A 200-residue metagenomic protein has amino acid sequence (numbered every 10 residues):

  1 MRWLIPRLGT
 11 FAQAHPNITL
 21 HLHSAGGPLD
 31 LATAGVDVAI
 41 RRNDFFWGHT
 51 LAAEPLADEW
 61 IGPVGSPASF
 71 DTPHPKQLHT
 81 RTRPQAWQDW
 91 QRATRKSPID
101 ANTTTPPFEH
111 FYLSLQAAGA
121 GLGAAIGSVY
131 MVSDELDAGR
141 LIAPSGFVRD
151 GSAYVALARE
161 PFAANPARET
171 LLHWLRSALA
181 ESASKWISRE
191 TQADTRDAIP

Functional and structural regions predicted by a protein language model:
M1-F46, T191-P200: Central regulatory/effector-binding core of bacterial HTH transcription factors
W3, W47-G48, P84-A93, F108 (+4 more regions): Tryptophan-centric aromatic hotspots in well-structured domains and transmembrane helices
G9-F11, A86-A101: Ligand-binding cleft/hinge of the Venus flytrap
H15-H21, R95-T105: A local structural motif
D37-A39, Q77, A125: Short, well-ordered beta-strand core segments
R41-A93, A156-R159: Hydrophobic/proline-rich hinge and linker segments of small-molecule sensing/allosteric domains, predominantly
I99-P144, R149: Hydrophobic hinge/microswitch elements
Y130-A138, F147-P200: C-terminal effector-binding regulatory domain of bacterial HTH transcription factors
